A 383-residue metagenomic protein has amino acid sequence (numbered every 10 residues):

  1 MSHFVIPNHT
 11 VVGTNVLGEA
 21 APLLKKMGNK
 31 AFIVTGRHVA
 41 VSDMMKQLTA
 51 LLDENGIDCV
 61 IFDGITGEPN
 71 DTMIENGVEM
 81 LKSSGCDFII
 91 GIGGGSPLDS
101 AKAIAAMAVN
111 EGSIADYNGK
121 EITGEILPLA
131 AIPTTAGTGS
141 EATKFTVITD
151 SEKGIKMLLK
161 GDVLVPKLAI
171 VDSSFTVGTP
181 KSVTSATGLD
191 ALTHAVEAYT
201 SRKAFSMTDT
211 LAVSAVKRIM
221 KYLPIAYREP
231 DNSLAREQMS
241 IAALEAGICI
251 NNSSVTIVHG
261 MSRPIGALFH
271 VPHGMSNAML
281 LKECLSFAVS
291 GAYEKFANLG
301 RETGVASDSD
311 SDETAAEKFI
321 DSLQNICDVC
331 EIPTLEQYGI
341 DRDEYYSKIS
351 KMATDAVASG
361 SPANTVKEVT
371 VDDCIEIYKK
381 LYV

Functional and structural regions predicted by a protein language model:
M1-F88, L335: ATP/NTP phosphate-donor binding region
L17-A20, V41-M44, D71-M73, S96-K102 (+3 more regions): Short glycine/serine/threonine-rich phosphate/pyrophosphate-binding segments that cradle anionic phosphate groups
T72-S174: Glycine/threonine-rich beta-strand-loop-alpha-helix active-site module that forms ligand/phosphate-binding
C86-D99, V255-T256, S262-G266, H270: Glycine-rich phosphate-binding loop
F145-S253, T365: Carboxylate- and glycine-rich phosphate/diphosphate-binding segment that chelates Mg2+/Mn2+
T256-K318: C-terminal catalytic subdomain
F296, A306-V383: C-terminal charged capping/lid subdomain of soluble metabolic enzymes
